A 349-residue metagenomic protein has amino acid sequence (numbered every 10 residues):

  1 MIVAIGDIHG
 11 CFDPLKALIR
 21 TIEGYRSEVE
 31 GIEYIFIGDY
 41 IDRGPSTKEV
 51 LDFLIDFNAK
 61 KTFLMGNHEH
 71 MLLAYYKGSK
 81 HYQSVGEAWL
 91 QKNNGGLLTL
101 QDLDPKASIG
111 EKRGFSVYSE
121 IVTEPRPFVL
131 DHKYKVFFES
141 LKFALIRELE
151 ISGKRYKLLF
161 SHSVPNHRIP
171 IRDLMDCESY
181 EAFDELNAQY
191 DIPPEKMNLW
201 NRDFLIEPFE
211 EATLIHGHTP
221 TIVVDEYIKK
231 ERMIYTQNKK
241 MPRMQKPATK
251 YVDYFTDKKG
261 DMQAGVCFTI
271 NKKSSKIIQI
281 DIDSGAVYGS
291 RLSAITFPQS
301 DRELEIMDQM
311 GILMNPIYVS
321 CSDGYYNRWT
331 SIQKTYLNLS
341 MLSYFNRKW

Functional and structural regions predicted by a protein language model:
M1-A17, H81, V85, Y336-W349: Short glycine- and acidic-rich boundary segments immediately preceding or forming the N-terminal edge of structured
M1-F53: N-terminal active-site segment of His-dependent metallophosphoesterases
I5-G6, Y34-G38, F63-N67, S161 (+2 more regions): Active-site neighborhood of phospho(di)ester-bond hydrolases with catalytic His/Asp-centered motifs
H9-D13, D42-P45, H68-L73, H167-R168 (+2 more regions): Active-site environment of divalent metal-dependent phosphoester hydrolases
E30-G31, T47-L145, R155, L174 (+1 more regions): Active-site neighborhood of divalent metal-dependent phosphoester bond hydrolases
E30-Y34, Y156-L158, A212, I277: Residue-level recognition of the N-termini of beta-strands and the immediately preceding loop/turn
E124-E226: His/acidic metal-ligating clusters that form di-metal
P194-W349: Acidic, His/Gly-rich catalytic cores of divalent-metal-dependent hydrolytic chemistry
